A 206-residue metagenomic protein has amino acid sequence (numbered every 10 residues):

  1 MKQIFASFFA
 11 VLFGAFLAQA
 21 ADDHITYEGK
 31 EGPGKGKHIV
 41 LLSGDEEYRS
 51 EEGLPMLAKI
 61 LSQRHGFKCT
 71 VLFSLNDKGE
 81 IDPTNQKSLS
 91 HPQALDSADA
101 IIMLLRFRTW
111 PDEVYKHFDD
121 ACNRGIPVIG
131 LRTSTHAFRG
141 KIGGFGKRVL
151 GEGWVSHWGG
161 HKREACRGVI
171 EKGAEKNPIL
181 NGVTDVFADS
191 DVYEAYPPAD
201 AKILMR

Functional and structural regions predicted by a protein language model:
A6-F16: Bacterial N-terminal signal peptides
A20-A98: Aromatic-Pro/Gly-enriched surface loop or interdomain linker that acts as a lid/target-recognition segment
E31-K35, Q93-S97, A121-R124, K172 (+1 more regions): Extracellular/periplasmic catalytic domains that process cell-envelope and extracellular macromolecules
K35-G36, L131-R206: An acidic, glycine-rich "communication" segment
H38-G44, A94-G140: Short alpha-beta junction capping motif
